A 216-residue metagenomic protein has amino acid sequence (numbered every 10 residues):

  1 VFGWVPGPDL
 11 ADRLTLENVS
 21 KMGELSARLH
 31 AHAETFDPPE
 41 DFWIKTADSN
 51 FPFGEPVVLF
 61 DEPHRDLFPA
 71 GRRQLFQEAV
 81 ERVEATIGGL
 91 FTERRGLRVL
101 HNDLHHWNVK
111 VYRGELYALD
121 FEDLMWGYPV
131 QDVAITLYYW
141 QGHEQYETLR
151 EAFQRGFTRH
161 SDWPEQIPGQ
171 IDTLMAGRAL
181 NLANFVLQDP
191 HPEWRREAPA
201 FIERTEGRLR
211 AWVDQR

Functional and structural regions predicted by a protein language model:
V1-P6: Conserved short submotifs of the Hanks-type protein kinase catalytic core that shape the nucleotide-binding pocket
P8-L10: Structural motif in protein kinase domains
D12-Q74, L97: A cross-family kinase active-site recognition segment
M22, R82-V83: Ligand-binding pocket scaffold of soluble enzyme catalytic domains
P63, L67, L182-R216: ATP/Mg2+ or Mg2+-diphosphate-binding catalytic cores that bind nucleotide phosphates or diphosphates via glycine-rich
E84-Q131: Active-site acidic catalytic loop and adjacent metal/ATP-binding pocket of ATP-dependent phosphoryl transfer enzymes
P129-D162, A176-E193: Active-site activation/catalytic loop segments of kinase-like enzymes and analogous catalytic loops in related
W163-M175: All-alpha amphipathic helical-bundle segments outside canonical DNA-binding/catalytic cores that form hydrophobic
